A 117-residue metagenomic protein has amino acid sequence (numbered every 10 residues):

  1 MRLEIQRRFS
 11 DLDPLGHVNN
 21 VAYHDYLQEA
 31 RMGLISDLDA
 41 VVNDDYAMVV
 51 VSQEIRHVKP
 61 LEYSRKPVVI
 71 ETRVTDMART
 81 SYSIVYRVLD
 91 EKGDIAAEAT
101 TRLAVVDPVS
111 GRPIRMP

Functional and structural regions predicted by a protein language model:
M1-L3, E62-S64, T75-P117: HotDog/MaoC-like acyl-thioester-processing domains
M1-S52, P108-P117: Hot-dog-fold acyl-thioester-processing enzymes
V21-H24, I55, T80, I84: Intrinsically disordered, low-complexity segments enriched in small/polar residues
L34-V69, R73-A78, A96-E98: Hydrophobic beta-strand-centered segment that forms part of the acyl-chain substrate-binding groove
